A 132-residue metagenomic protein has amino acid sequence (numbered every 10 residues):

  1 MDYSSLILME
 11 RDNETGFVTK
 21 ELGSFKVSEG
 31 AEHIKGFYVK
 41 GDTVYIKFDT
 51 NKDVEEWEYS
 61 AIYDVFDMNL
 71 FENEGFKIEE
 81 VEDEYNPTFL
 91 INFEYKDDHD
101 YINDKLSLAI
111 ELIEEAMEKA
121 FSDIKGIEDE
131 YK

Functional and structural regions predicted by a protein language model:
M1, T43-I46, D129: Intrinsically disordered, low-complexity segments enriched in small/polar residues
D2-H33, D49-T50, N103-A116: Lumenal/extracellular ectodomains and adaptor appendage modules of the eukaryotic vesicle/secretory system
D12, K40, D83: Acidic surface patches and DE-rich sequence motifs
F17-K20, S60-D64, A120, I127 (+1 more regions): General "foldedness" signal
L22-L70: Amphipathic, interaction-prone secondary-structure segments
H33, F71-G75, E115-K119: Glycine-rich loops and low-complexity Gly/Arg-rich segments that provide flexible linkers or classic glycine-based
D53-D104: Intrinsically disordered, low-complexity regulatory segments enriched in Ser/Thr/Pro and charged residues
E84-K132: Ampiphathic alpha-helical segments that act as solvent-exposed interaction surfaces
